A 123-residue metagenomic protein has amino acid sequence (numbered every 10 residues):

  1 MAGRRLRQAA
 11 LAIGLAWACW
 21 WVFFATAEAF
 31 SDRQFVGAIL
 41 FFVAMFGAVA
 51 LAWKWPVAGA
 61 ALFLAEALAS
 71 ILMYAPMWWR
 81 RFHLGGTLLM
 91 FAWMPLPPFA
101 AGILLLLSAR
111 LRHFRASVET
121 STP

Functional and structural regions predicted by a protein language model:
M1-S117: Feature detects long, helix-prone N-terminal segments enriched in hydrophobes
S121-P123: Cytosolic, membrane-interface loops and tails of multi-pass inner-membrane proteins
